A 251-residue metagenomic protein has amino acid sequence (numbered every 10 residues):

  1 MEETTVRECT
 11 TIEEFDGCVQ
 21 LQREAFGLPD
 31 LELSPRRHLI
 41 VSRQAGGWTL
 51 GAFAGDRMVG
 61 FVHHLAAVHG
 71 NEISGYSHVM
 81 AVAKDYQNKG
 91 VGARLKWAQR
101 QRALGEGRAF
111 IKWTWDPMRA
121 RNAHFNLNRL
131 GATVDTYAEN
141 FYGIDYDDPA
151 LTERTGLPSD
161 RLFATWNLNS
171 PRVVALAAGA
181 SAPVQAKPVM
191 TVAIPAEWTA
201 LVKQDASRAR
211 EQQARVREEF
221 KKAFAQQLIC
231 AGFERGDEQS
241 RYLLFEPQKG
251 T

Functional and structural regions predicted by a protein language model:
T4-K84, A231-G236, Q248: A conserved beta-strand-loop-helix scaffold within acyl/acetyltransferase catalytic domains
I12-E24, V173-M190: A short, well-structured alpha-helix characteristic of acyl/acetyltransferase catalytic modules
A67-S77, Q87, A109, A186-T191: A conserved beta-turn-beta hairpin within the catalytic core of GNAT-like acetyltransferases that forms part
Y86, G90-A98: Conserved acetyl-CoA pyrophosphate-binding loop and the N-cap/start of the following alpha-helix in GNAT-like
A103-D116: Conserved GNAT acetyl-CoA-binding A-motif
T114, H124, N128-L151, G232-R235: Conserved catalytic-core motifs of GNAT/GCN5-like acyltransferases
E139-K187: Amphipathic alpha-helical blocks and their helix-capping loop/short-beta junctions
K187-T251: Charged, low-complexity intrinsically disordered regulatory/assembly segments
